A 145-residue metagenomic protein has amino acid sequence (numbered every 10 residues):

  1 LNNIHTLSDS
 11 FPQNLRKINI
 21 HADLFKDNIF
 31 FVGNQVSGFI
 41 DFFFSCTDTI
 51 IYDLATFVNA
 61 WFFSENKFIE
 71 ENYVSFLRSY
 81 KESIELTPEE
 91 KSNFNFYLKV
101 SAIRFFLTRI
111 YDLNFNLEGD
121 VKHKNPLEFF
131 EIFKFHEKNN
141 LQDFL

Functional and structural regions predicted by a protein language model:
L1-A22: An alpha-helical support segment within catalytic cores of ATP-dependent transferases
N19, S37, T49: Hydrophobic "anchor" residues on beta-strands that sit immediately upstream of conserved functional sites
D27-I29: Hydrophobic residue at the +6 position relative to the catalytic HRD Asp in the kinase catalytic loop
F31-G33: Activation-loop N-terminal segment of eukaryotic-like protein kinases
I40-S45: Activation of the activation-loop gatekeeper triad in protein kinase-fold domains
I51-E85, S101-L117: Active-site activation/catalytic loop segments of kinase-like enzymes and analogous catalytic loops in related
L86-L98: All-alpha amphipathic helical-bundle segments outside canonical DNA-binding/catalytic cores that form hydrophobic
F105-L145: ATP/Mg2+ or Mg2+-diphosphate-binding catalytic cores that bind nucleotide phosphates or diphosphates via glycine-rich
